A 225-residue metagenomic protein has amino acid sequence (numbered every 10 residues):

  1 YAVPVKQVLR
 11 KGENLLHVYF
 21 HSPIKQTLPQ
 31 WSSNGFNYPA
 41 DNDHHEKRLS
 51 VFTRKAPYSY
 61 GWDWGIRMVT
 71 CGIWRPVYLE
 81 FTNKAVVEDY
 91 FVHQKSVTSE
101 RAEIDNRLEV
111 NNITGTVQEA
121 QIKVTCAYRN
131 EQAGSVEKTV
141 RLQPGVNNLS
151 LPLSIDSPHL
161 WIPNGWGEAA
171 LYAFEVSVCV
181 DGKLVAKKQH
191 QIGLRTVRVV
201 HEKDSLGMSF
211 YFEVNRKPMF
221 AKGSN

Functional and structural regions predicted by a protein language model:
Y1-A2, T53, K84, E88-F91 (+1 more regions): Active-site-adjacent substrate/metal-binding segments within catalytic domains of carbohydrate-active enzymes
Y1-V87, I113: Accessory beta-strand-rich segments of carbohydrate-active enzymes
A2-K6, V146-I155: Exposed aromatic-hydrophobic patches
L9-E13, Q26-L28, V117, I155-A173: Short glycine/proline/serine/threonine-rich loop/turn segments at secondary-structure transition edges
Y19-H21, W166-V180: Internal, hydrophobic beta-strand segments that form the core of beta-sheet-rich folds
V77, Y172, R216: Conserved, mostly hydrophobic/aromatic
F81-G115, L206-Y211: Surface beta-strand/loop "capping" patches
R101-R141, N147-L151: Beta-strand-rich binding/interaction modules
